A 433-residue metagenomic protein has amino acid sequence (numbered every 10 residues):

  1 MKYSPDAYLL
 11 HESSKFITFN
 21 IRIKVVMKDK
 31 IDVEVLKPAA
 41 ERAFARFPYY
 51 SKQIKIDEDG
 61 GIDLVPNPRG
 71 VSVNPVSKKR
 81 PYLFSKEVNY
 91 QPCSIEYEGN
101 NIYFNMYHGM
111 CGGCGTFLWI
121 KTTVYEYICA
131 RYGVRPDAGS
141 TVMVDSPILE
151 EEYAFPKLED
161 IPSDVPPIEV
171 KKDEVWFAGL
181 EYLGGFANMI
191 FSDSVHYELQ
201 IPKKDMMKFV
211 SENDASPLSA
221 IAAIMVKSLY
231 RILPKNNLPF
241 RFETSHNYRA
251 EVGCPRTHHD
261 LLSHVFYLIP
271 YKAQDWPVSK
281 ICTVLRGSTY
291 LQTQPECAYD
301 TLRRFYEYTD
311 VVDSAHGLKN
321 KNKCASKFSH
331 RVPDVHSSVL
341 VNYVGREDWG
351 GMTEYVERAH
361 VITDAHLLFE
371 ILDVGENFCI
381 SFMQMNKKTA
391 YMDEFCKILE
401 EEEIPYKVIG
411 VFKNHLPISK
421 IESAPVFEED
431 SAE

Functional and structural regions predicted by a protein language model:
M1-G60, N67-I95, C111, Y230-E433: Acyl-thioester-dependent acyl-group transfer interface
M1-P5, H11, M110-L118, T122-F209 (+1 more regions): Non-catalytic, low-complexity flexible loops and terminal extensions
D32, G112-T116, P217-L218: Hydrophobic (often cysteine-bearing) scaffold residues that line and stabilize catalytic clefts of nucleotide/cofactor
G99, N105-M106: Active-site acidic Asp-centered loop
K121-V124, V226-K227, F242-S245: Amphipathic alpha-helical scaffolding segments
D214: Catalytic-site-adjacent helices and loops of nucleotide signaling machinery
P217-V226: Short amphipathic alpha-helical segments
